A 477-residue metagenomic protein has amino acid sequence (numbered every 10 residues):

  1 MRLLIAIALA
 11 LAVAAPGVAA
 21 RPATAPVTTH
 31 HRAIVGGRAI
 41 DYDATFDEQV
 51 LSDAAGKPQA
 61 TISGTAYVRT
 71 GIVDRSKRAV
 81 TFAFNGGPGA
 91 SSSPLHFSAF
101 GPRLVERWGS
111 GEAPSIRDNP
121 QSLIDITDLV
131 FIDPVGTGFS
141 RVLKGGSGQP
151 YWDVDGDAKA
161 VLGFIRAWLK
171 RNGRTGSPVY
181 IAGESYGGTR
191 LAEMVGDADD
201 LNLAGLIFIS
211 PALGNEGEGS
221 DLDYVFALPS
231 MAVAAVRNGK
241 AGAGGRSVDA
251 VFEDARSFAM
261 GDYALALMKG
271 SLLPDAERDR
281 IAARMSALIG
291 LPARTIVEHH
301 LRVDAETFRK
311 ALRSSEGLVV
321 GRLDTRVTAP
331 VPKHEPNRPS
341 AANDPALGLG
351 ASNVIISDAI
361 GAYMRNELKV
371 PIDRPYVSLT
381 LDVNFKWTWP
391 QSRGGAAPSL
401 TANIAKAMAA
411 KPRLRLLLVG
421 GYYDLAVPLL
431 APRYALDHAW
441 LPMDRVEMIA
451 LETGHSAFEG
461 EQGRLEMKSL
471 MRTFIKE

Functional and structural regions predicted by a protein language model:
I5-A14: Bacterial N-terminal signal peptides
A25-G71: N-terminal cap/lid segment of alpha/beta-hydrolase-fold proteins
G56-P150: N-terminal cap/lid subdomain of alpha/beta-hydrolase-fold enzymes
V105-E106, V195, D199-I289: A catalytic-pocket lid/entrance helix-loop region that shapes and gates access to the active site across common
I124, P134, Y151-L169: Alpha/beta-hydrolase active-site loop
G173-S185: Alpha/beta-hydrolase fold nucleophile elbow
G183-V195: Glycine-rich nucleophile elbow surrounding the catalytic serine of serine-hydrolase chemistry
I209-S210, E216-F226, L291-K476: C-terminal subdomain of alpha/beta-hydrolase-fold enzymes, centered on the catalytic histidine and its supporting
